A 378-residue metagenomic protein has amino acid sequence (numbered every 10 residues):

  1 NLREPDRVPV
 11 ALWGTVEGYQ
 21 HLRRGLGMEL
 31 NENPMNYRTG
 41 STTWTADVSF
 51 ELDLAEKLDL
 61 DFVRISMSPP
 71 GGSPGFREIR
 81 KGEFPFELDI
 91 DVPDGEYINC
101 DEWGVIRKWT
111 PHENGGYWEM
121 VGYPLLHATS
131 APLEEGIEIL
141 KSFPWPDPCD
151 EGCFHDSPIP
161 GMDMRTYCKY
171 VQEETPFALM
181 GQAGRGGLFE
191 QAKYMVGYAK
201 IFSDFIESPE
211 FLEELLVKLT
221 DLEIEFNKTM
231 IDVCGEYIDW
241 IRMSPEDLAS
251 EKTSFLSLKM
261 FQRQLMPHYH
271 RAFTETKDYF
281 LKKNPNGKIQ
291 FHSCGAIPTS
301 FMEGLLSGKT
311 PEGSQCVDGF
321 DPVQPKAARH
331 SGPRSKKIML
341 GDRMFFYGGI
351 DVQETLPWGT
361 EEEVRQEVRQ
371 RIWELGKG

Functional and structural regions predicted by a protein language model:
N1-G40, W44, C100, W109 (+1 more regions): Active-site loop segments of alpha/beta catalytic cores
R24-K81: Segments that shape or occlude catalytic/ligand-binding pockets
F84-L88: PEST-like low-complexity intrinsically disordered regions enriched in Ser/Thr/Pro and acidic residues
G116-E119: Short, flexible helix-loop junctions that flank or precede catalytic/ligand sites
